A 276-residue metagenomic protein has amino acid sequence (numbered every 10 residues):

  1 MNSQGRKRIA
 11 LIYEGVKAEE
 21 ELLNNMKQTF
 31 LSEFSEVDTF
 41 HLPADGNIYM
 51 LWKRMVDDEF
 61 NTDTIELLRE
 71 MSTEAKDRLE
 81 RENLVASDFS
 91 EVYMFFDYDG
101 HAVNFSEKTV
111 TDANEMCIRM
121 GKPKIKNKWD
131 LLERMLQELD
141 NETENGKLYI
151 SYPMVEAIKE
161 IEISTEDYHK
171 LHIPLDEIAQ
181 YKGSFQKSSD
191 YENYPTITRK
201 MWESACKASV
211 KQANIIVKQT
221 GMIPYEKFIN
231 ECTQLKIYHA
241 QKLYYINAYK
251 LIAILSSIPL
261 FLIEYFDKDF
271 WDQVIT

Functional and structural regions predicted by a protein language model:
N2-R6, E21-H41, Y49-I65, R69-T276: C-terminal accessory helical subdomains adjacent to catalytic cores in phosphodiester- and nucleotide-handling enzymes
I9-L22: Catalytic nucleophile-elbow at a beta strand-turn-alpha helix junction centered on a G-D-S/GDSL motif, marking
D45: Acidic/polar N-terminal loop/beta-strand segments that form early-domain functional surfaces
